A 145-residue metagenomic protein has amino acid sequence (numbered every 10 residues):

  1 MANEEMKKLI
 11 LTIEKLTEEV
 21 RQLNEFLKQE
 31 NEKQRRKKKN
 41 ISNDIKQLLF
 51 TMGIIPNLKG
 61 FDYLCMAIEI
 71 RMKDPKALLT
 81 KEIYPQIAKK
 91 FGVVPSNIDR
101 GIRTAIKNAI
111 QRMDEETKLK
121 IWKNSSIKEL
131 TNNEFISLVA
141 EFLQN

Functional and structural regions predicted by a protein language model:
M1-Q34: Extended alpha-helical segments
K15-E25, N40-S42, K46-R100: Conserved mixed alpha/beta catalytic, RNA-binding, or beta-rich assembly cores of soluble enzyme, regulatory
R35-I41, K81-P85, R103, E115-K120: Intrinsically disordered, Ser/Thr/Pro-rich regulatory regions of eukaryotic transcription factors and other regulatory
M66, T104-N108, E141: Short, residue-level hotspots on alpha-helical faces of the histone-fold and other alpha-helical interaction modules
R71-L79, R112-E116, N145: Short helix-capping/linker segments at secondary-structure and domain boundaries
K89, K107-I110: Cytosolic nucleotide-binding catalytic cores of signal-transduction proteins
F91, R100-R103, T117-N145: C-terminal engagement/docking regions of AAA+ P-loop ATPases
G101, A109-R112: C-terminal structured domain segments
